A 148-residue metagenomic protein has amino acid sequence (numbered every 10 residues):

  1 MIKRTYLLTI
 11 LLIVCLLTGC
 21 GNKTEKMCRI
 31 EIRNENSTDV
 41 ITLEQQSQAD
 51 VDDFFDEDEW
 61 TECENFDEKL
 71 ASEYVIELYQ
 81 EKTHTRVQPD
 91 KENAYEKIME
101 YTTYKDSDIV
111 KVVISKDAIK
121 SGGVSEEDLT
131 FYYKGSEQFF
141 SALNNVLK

Functional and structural regions predicted by a protein language model:
M1-G19: Sec-dependent bacterial lipoprotein signal peptides
C20-K148: Function-determining sites in protein domains
